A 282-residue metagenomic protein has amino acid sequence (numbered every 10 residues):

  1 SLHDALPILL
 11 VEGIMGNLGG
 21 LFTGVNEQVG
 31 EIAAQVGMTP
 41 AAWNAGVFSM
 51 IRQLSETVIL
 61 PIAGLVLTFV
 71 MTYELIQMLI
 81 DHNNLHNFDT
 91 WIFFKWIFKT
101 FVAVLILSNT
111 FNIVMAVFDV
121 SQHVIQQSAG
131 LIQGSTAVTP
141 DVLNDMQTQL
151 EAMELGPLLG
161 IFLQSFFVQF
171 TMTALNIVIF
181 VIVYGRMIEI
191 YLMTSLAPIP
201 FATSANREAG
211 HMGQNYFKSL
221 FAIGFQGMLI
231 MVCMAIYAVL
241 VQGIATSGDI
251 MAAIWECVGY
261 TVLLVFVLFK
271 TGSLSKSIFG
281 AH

Functional and structural regions predicted by a protein language model:
L2-L6: Short, small-residue-biased leader/transition segments that mark boundaries at the very start of proteins
P7-I14, F88-I106, T110, G213-A222: Alpha-helical transmembrane segments and their helix-start/interface "positive-inside/aromatic belt" motifs in integral
L10-F69: N-terminal, Lys/Arg-enriched amphipathic/low-complexity engagement segments that precede the first folded domain
V25, F101-L196, I230, M234-F279: Non-cytosolic segments of integral membrane proteins
G64, T68-I80, I230-A245: Juxtamembrane "helix exit" motif at the C-terminal ends of alpha-helical transmembrane segments in multi-pass membrane
V66-V102, L196-G210: Hydrophobic transmembrane alpha-helix segments characteristic of membrane transport and insertion machinery
F201-K218, A245-T246, S277-I278: Alpha-helical transmembrane segments
S219-M231: Alpha-helical transmembrane segments of multi-pass membrane proteins
